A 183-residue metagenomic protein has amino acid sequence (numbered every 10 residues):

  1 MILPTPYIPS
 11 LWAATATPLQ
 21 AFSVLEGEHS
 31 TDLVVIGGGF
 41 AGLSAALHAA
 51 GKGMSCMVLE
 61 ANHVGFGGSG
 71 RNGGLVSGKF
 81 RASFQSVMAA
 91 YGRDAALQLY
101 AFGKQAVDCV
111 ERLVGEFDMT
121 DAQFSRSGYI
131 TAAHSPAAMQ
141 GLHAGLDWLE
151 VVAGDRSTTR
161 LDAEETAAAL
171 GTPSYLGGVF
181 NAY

Functional and structural regions predicted by a protein language model:
M1-L33, G51: Extreme N-terminal leader/targeting segments of oxidoreductases
E28-V58: N-terminal Rossmann-like FAD-binding beta1-loop-alpha1 element of flavoenzymes
A49, R71-G74, G145-D147: Short, glycine/charged-enriched secondary-structure capping and boundary segments
R71-F102: Glycine-rich active-site loop/strand segments that organize a redox cofactor
A90-Y183: Rossmann-like flavin
